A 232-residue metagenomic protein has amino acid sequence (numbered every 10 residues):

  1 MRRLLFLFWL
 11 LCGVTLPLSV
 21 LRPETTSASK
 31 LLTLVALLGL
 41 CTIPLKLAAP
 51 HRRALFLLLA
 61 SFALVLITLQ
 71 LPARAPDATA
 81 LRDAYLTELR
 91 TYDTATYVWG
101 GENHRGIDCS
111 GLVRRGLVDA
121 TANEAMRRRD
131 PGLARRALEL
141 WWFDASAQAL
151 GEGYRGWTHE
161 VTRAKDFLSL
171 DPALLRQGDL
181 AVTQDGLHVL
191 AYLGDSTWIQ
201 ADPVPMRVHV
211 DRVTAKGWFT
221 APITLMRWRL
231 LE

Functional and structural regions predicted by a protein language model:
R2-I43: Membrane-embedded alpha-helical segments of integral membrane proteins
R3, I43-R52, R74-L81, T91-T94 (+3 more regions): Generic structural signal for short, solvent-exposed loop/turn connectors between secondary structure elements
E24-L37, P44-K46, T94-I107, L133-A134 (+2 more regions): Glycine-rich catalytic cores of cysteine/serine-nucleophile enzymes that process amide/ester linkages in cell-envelope
S27, A49-P50, E160: Short alpha-helical segments used as structural interaction elements across diverse proteins
L32-F62: Cytosolic-side transmembrane helix boundary signature
F56-R155: N-terminal capping segments
R74-A78, R127-R207: ...with weaker cross-activation on analogous glycine-rich loops/strands in unrelated enzymes
P222-E232: Short, low-complexity, Pro/Ser/Thr/Gly-rich segments in the mature regions of secreted, periplasmic
